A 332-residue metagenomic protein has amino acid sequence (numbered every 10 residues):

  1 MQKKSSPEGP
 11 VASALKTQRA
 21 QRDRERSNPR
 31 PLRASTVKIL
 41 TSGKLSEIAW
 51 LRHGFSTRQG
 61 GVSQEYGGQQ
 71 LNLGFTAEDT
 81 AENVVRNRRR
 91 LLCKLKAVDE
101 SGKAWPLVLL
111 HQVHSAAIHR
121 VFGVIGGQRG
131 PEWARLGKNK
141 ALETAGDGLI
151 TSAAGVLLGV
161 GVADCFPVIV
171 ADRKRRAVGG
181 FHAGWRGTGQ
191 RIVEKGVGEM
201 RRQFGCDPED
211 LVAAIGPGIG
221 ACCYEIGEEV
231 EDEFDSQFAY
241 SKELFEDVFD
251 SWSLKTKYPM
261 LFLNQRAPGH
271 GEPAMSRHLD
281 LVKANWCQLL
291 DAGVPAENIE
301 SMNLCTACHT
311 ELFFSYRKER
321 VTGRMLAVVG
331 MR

Functional and structural regions predicted by a protein language model:
M1-P10, A14-R22, R26-R332: Active-site microenvironment for binding and transforming phosphate-containing groups
